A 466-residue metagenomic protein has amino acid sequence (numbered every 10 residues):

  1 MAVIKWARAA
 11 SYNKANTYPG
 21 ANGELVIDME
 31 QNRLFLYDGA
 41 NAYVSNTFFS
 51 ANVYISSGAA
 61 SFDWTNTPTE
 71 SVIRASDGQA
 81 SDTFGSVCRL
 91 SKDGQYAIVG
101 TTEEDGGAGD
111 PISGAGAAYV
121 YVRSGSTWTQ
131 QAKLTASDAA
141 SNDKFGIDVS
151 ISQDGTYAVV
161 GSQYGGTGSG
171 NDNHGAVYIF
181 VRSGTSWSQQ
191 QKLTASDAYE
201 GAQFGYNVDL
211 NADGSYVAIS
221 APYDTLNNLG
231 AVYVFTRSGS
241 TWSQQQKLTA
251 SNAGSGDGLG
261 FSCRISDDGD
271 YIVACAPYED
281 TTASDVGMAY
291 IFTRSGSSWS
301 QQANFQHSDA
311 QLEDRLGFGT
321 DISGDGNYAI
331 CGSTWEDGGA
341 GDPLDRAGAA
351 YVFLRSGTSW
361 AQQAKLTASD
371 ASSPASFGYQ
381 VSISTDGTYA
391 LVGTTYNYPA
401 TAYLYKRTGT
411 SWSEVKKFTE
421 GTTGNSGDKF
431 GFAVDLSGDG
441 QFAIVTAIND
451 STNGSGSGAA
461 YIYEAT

Functional and structural regions predicted by a protein language model:
M1-L25, Q31, Y43-V53: Extracellular/surface-exposed low-complexity repeats and stalk/linker segments enriched in Gly/Pro and small polar
A10, Q31, A40, Y396 (+1 more regions): A broadly conserved detector of short glycine/acidic/proline-rich loop/turn motifs that flank catalytic sites and bind
D28-T65, S124-S126: A signal for long, low-complexity, Ser/Thr/Asn-enriched, surface-exposed stalk/shaft and domain-boundary segments
S57-T466: Conserved beta-strand/short-helix segments that make up beta-rich extracellular adhesion/recognition modules
